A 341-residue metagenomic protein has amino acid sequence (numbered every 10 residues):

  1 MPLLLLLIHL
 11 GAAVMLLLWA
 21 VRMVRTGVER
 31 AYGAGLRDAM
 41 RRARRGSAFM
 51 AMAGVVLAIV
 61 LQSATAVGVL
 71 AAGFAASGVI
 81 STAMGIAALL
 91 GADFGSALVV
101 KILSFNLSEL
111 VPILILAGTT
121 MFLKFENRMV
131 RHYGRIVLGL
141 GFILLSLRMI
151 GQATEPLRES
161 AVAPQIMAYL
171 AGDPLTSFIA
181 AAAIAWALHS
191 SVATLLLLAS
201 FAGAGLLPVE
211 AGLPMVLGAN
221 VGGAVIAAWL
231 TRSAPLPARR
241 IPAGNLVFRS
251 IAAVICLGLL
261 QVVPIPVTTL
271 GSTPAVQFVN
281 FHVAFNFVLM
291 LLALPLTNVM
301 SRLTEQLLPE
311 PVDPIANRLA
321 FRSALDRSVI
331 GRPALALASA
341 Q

Functional and structural regions predicted by a protein language model:
P2-S47, V137-A183, F201: Helix-loop-helix hairpins and the membrane-proximal interhelical loops of multi-pass alpha-helical transport proteins
L10-R22, G54-A58, I115-K124, G139-I150 (+3 more regions): Hydrophobic core segments of alpha-helical transmembrane domains in multi-pass membrane transport and ion-translocation
V14, A34, D38, R42 (+14 more regions): Alpha-helical transmembrane segments of multi-pass membrane proteins, especially transporters and channels
L17, V21-R25, G33, V67-G68 (+11 more regions): Alpha-helical transmembrane segments of polytopic integral membrane proteins, especially the permease/helical cores
W19, M23-A31, G35, A39 (+8 more regions): Membrane-spanning helices that line or support transport/gating and their immediate boundary helices in channels
A58-L61, A66-D93, A97, K101-L110 (+5 more regions): Membrane-interfacial helix-loop connectors
A97-S108, E155, A161, Q165 (+4 more regions): Transmembrane helix-loop junctions at the membrane interface of multipass transporters and ion channels
T297-Q341: Non-transmembrane accessory domains of multi-pass membrane transporters/channels
